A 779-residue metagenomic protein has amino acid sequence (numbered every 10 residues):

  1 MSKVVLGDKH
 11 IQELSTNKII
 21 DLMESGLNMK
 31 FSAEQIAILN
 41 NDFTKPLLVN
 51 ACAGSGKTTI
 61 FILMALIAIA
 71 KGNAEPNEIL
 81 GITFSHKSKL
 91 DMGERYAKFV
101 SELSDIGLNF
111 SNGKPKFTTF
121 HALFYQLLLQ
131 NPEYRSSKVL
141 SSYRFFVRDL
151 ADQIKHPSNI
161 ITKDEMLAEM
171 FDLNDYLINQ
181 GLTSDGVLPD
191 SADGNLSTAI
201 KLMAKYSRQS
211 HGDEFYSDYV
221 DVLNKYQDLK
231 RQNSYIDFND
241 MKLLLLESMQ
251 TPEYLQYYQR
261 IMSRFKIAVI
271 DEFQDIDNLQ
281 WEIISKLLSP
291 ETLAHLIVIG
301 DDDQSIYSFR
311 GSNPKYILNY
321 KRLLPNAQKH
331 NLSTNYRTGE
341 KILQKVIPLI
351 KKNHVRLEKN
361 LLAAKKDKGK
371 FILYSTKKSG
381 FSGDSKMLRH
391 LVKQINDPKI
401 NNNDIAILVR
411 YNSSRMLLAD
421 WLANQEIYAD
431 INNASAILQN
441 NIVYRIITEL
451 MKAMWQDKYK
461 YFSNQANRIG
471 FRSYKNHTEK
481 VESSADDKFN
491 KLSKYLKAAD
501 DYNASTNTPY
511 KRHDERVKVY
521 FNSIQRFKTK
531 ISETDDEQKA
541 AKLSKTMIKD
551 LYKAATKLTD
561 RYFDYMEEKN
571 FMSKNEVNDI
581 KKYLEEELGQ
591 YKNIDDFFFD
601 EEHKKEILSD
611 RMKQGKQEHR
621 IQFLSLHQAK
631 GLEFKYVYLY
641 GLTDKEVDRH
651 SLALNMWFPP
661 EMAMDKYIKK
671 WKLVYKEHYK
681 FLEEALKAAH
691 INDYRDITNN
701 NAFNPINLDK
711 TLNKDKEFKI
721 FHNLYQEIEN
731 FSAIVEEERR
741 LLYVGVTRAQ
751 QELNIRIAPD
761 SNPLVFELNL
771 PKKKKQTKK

Functional and structural regions predicted by a protein language model:
S2-Y134, Q259, Q344-I347, V744-T747: P-loop NTPase Walker
L14-F61, L80, K116, H211-N319 (+2 more regions): Conserved helicase NTPase motor core
G54-F61, A65, N326-Q328, T334-I427 (+3 more regions): Helicase P-loop NTPase motor core
A65, A423-N424, A434-K475: Conserved short internal alpha-helix adjacent to the catalytic or cofactor-binding core of large enzyme scaffolds
L108-L128, E426-M454: Conserved beta-strand -> loop -> alpha-helix junction used to position metal-binding or nucleic-acid-contacting
S111, P132-D221, Q274, K329 (+1 more regions): ATP-hydrolysis module of ASCE/P-loop NTPase motor domains, specifically the Walker B Asp-Glu catalytic pair
K452-R748, E752-N754: Conserved helicase C-terminal RecA-like lobe
D760-K779: Long, charged, helix-prone linker segments
